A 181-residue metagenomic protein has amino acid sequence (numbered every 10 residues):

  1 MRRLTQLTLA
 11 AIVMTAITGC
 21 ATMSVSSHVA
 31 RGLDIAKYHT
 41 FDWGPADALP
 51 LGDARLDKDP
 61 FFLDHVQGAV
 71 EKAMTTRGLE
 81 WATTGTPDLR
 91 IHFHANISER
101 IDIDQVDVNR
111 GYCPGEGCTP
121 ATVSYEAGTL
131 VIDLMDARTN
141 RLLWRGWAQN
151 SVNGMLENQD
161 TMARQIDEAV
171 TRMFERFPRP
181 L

Functional and structural regions predicted by a protein language model:
M1-L9: Bacterial N-terminal signal peptides that target proteins for export
L4, A21-L33, T122-T129, L134-L181: C-terminal/domain-edge helix-coil "capping" segments
A10-M14: Classic N-terminal secretory signal peptides
A16-G19: C-terminal motif of bacterial Sec signal peptides marking the signal peptidase cleavage site
M23, R77, P87-R141: Surface-exposed short loop/turn segments
V29-L51: Post-signal peptide N-terminal segment of mature Sec-exported envelope proteins
P45-R100: N-terminal segment of the mature soluble domain
